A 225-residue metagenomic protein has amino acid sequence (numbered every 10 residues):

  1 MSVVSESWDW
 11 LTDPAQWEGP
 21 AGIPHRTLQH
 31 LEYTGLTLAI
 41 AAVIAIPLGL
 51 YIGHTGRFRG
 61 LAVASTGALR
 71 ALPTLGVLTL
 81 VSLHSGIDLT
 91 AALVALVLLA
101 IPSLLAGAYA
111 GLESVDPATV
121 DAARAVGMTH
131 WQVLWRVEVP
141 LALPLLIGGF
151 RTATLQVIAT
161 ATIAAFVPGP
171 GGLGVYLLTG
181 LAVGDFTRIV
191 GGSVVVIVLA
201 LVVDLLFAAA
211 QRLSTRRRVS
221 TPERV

Functional and structural regions predicted by a protein language model:
M1-L38: Periplasmic/extracellular loop-to-transmembrane helix junction in inner-membrane transport proteins
P24-E32, T66-L69, S82, G86 (+5 more regions): Alpha-helical membrane-interface segments at transmembrane helix boundaries
G35, L98, W131-I163, G191 (+1 more regions): Transmembrane alpha-helices
L48-V81, A106-S114, D121: Cytoplasmic-entry segments and transmembrane alpha-helices of multi-pass inner-membrane transporters
G56, A110-E113, P117, V190-V225: C-terminal transmembrane helix and the adjacent membrane-cytosol boundary/short C-terminal tail of inner/organellar
T66, L83, T160-V196, T215 (+1 more regions): Glycine-rich helix-loop "coupling/hinge" segments at transmembrane-helix boundaries in multipass transporters
G67-L99, A165: Generic hydrophobic transmembrane alpha-helix motif, especially the helices
G107-L146, T152, L173, L177: Short cytoplasmic-facing helical segments at TM-TM junctions of multi-pass membrane proteins
